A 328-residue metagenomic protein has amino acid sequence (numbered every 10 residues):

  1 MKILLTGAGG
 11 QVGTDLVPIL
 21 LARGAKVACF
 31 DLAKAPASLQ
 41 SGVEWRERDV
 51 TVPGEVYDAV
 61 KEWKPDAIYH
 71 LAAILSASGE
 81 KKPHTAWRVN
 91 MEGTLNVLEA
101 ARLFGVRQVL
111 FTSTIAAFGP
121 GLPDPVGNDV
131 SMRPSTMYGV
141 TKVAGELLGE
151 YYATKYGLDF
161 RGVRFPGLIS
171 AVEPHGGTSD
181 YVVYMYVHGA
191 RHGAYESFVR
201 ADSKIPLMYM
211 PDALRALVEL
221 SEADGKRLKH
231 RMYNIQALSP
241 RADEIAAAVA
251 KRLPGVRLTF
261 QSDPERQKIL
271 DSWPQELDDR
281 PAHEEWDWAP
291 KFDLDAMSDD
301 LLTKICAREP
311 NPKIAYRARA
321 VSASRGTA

Functional and structural regions predicted by a protein language model:
I3-R23: N-terminal Rossmann NAD(P)H-binding glycine-rich loop of SDR-like oxidoreductase domains
V50-V89: NAD(P)H-binding glycine-rich loop region in Rossmannoid oxidoreductase-like domains and their noncatalytic homologs
S78-G93, V126-P134: Short alpha-helical oligomerization interface
L95-M137: Conserved Rossmann-fold NAD(P)-dependent oxidoreductase catalytic core, especially the SDR/UDP-sugar
S113-T114, E146-V172: Conserved beta-loop-beta element that borders a ligand/cofactor-binding pocket
V143, Y156, I169-V183, M210-P211 (+1 more regions): Glycine/proline-rich active-site loop of Rossmann-fold NAD(P)-dependent oxidoreductases
G162-H175, Y184-M208, D212: A conserved pocket-lining segment of Rossmann-fold NAD(P)-dependent short-chain dehydrogenase/reductase
F198-A201, P206-A328: C-terminal substrate-binding subdomain of Rossmann-fold SDR/epimerase-dehydratase oxidoreductases
